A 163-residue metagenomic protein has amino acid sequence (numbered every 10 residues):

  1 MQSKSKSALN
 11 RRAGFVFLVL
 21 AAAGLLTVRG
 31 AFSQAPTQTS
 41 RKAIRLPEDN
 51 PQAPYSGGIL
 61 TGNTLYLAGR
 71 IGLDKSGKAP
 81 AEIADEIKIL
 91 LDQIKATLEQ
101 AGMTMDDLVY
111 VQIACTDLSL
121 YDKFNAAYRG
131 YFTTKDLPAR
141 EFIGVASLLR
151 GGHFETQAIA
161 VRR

Functional and structural regions predicted by a protein language model:
Q2, K6-L9, A13-D92, A96-A101 (+2 more regions): N-terminal presequence-like segments and the immediate start of the first folded domain
V109-V111: Surface-exposed aromatic
